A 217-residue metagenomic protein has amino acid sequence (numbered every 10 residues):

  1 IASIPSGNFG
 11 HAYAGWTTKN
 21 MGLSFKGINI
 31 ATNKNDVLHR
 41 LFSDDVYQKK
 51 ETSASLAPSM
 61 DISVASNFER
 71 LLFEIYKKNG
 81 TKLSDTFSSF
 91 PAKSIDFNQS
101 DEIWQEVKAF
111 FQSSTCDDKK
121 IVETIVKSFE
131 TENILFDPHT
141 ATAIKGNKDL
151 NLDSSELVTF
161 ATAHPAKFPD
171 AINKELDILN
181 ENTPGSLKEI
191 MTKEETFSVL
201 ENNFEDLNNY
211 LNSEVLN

Functional and structural regions predicted by a protein language model:
I1-N217: PLP-dependent amino-acid enzyme catalytic core
